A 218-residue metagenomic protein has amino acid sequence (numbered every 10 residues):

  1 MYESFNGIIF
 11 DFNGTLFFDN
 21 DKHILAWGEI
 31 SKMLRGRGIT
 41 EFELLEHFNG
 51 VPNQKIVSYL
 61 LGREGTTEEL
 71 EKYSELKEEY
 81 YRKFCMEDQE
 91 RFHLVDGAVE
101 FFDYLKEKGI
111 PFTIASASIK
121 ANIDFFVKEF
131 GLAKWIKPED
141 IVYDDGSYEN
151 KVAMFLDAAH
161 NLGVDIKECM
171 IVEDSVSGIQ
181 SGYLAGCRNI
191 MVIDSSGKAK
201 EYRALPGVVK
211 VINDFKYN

Functional and structural regions predicted by a protein language model:
M1-F5, K120, F125-N218: Asp-based, Mg2+/Mn2+-dependent phosphohydrolase catalytic module
Y2-D96, Y104-K108: N-terminal helical cap/lid subdomain that shapes the substrate entry/recognition surface in HAD-like hydrolases
D11, T15, S116, D174: Conserved G/P- and acidic residue-centered "switch" motifs that form tight phosphate/ATP-binding loops in soluble
L25, D96, E100, A153-H160: Short, contiguous clusters of charged residues that form electrostatic/catalytic patches at enzyme active sites, used
K32-L34, I56-R63, V99-T113, A117-G146 (+1 more regions): Substrate-recognition/cap helix-loop segment adjacent to the acidic, metal-dependent catalytic center of Asp-based
H47, A115-A117, V172: Structural motif
